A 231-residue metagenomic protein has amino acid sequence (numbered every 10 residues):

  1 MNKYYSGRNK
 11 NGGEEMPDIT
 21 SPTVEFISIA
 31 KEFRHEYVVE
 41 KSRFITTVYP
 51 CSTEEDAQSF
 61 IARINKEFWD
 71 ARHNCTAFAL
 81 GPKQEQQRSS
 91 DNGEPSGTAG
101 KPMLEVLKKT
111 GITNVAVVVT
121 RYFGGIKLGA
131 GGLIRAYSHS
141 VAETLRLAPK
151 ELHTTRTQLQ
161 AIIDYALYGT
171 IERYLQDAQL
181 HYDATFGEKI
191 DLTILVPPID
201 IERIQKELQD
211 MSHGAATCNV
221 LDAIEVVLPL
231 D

Functional and structural regions predicted by a protein language model:
N2-R8, G13-G97, I201, N219-P229: C-terminal regulatory domains involved in ligand/effector binding and gene-expression control
T47, N74-T76, N114-V117, Q158-Q160 (+1 more regions): Structural motif
A99-L147: Active-site beta-strand/loop microenvironment that shapes enzyme catalytic pockets
K150-Y165: Short glycine-/aliphatic-rich beta-strand segments at the starts of folded cytosolic domains
A161-L180: Short amphipathic alpha-helix segments
I171-Q176, I204-S212: Short amphipathic alpha-helices in soluble, non-transmembrane regions that often serve as interface/regulatory elements
Y182-G187, S212-P229: Conserved short beta-strand edge segments in small beta-sheet-based binding/regulatory domains
I194-P197, I201-R203: Terminal, non-globular segments
